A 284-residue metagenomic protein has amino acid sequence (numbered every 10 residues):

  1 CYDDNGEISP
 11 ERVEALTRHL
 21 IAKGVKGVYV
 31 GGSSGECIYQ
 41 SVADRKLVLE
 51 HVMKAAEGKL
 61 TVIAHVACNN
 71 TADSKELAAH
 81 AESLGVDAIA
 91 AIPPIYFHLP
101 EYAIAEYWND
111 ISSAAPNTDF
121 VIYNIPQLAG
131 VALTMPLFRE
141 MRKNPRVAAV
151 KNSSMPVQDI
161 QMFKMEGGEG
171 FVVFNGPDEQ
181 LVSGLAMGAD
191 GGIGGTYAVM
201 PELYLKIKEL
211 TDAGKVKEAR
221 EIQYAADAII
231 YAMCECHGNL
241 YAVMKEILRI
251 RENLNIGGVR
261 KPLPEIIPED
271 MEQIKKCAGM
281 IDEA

Functional and structural regions predicted by a protein language model:
C1, K23-G24, A189, T196 (+1 more regions): C-terminal alpha-helical cap/extension of soluble enzyme domains
C1-A132, L248: Active-site beta->alpha loop and helix N-cap motifs at the rims of alpha/beta catalytic domains
E7, Y39, A43, H98 (+4 more regions): Charge-dense, low-complexity intrinsically disordered segments
S9-R12, L16, D44, V48 (+11 more regions): General structural feature for long, well-ordered alpha-helical segments within catalytic domains of soluble enzymes
G31, I92, G195, V259-R260: Short loop/turn and capping residues at structural boundaries
V48-L49, H80, N109-D110, E169-G170 (+4 more regions): Short alpha-helix boundary/capping motifs
K54-L60, S83-G85, A115-T118, K143-R146 (+3 more regions): Short helix-capping segments at alpha-helix termini
A114, P126-D227, H237: Catalytic alpha/beta core domains of metabolic enzymes, predominantly
